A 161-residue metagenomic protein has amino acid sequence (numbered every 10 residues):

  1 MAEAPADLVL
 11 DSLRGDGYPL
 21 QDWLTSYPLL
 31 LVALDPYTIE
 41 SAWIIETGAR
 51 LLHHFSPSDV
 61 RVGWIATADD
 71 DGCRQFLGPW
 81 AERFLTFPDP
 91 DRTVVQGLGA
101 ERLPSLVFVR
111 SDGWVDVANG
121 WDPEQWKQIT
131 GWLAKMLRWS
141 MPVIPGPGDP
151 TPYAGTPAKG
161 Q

Functional and structural regions predicted by a protein language model:
M1-L29, W43, R50-I65, R74-E82 (+2 more regions): Non-globular targeting/processing and membrane-anchoring segments
D11, L85-P90: Short acidic-hydrophobic, aromatic-tinged amphipathic segments that line or gate anion-handling sites
G15, T38, D112-G113: PAS/PAS-like sensory domain loop/N-cap motif
A33-T47: Conserved redox-active cysteine motifs that mediate thiol-disulfide chemistry, especially di-cysteine Cys-X(1-2)-Cys
D35, T67, S111: Cofactor-binding loop segments of dinucleotide-utilizing enzymes, especially the Rossmann-like FAD- and NAD(P)+-binding
D70-D71: Short, charged/polar surface micro-motifs in flexible loops or helix N-caps
P90-Q96: Short, basic/aromatic recognition patches
